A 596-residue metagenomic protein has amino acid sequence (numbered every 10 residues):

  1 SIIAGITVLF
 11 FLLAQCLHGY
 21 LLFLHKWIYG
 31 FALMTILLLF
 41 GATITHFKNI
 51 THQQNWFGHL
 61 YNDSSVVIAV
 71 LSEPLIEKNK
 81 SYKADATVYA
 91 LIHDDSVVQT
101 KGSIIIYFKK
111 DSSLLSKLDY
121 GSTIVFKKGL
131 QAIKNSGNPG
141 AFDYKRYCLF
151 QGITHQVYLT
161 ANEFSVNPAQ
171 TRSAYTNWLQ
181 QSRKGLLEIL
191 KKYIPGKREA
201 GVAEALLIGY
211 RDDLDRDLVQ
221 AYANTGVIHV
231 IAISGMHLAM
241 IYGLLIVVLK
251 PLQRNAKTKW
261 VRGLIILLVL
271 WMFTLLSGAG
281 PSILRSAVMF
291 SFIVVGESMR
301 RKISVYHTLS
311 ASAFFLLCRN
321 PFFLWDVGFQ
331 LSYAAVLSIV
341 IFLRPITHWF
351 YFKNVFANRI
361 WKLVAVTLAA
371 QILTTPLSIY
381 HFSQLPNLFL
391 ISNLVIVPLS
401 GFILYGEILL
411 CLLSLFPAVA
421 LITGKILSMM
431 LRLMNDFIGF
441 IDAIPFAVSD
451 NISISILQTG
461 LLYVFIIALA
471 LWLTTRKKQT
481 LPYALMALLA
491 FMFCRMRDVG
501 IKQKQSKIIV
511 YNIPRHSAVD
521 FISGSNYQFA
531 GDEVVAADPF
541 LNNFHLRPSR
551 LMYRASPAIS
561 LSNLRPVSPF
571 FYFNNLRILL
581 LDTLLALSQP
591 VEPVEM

Functional and structural regions predicted by a protein language model:
I2-F10, N393-L394: Loop-to-helix transition at the N-terminal end of transmembrane alpha-helices
A4-G5, I372, L433, F437: Alpha-helical transmembrane segments of multi-pass membrane proteins, especially the membrane-embedded transport
G5, F31-F40, L488-F491: Hydrophobic alpha-helical transmembrane signal-anchor segments
F10-H25, A32, V157, Y210 (+2 more regions): Hydrophobic alpha-helical transmembrane segments in multi-pass membrane proteins
H25, Y29, L38-H229, R565 (+1 more regions): Membrane-interface helix/helix-cap signal primarily in integral membrane proteins
I68, L114-S116, T123-G129, V355 (+1 more regions): Non-globular, low-confidence helical/coil segments that flank catalytic cores
A69, K128, L206, S234 (+6 more regions): Divalent metal-coordination and catalytic microenvironments
Y175-Y193, V202, Y210, L218 (+11 more regions): Hydrophobic alpha-helical segments of integral membrane proteins, encompassing both true transmembrane helices
